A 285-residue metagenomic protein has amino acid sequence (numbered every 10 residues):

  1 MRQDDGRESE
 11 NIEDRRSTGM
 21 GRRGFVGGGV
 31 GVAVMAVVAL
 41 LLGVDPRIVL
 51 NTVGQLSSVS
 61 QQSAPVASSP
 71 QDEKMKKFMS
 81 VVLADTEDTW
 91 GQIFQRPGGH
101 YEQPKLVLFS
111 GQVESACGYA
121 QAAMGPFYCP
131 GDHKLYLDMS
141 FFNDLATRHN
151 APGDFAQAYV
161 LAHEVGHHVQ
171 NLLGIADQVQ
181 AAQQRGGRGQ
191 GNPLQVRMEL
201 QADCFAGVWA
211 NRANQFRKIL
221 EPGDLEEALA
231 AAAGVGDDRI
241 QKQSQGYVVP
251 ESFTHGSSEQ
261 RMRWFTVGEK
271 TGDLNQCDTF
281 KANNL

Functional and structural regions predicted by a protein language model:
G6-T18, R22-G24, G28-T254, M262-T266 (+1 more regions): A Zn2+-metalloprotease active-site environment signal
